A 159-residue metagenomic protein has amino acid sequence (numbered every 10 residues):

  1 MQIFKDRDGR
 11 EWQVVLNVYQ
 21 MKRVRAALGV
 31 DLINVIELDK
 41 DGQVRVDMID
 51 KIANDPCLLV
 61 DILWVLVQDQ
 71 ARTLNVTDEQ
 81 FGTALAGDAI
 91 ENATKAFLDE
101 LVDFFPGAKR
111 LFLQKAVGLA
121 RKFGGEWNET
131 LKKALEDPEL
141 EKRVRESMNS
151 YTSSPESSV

Functional and structural regions predicted by a protein language model:
M1-R10, A26, V30-C57, D69-V159: Charged interaction scaffolds used for protein-protein
W12-V14: Short, isolated positions in well-ordered beta-strands
L16-M21: A short, sequence-level motif marking secondary-structure junctions
